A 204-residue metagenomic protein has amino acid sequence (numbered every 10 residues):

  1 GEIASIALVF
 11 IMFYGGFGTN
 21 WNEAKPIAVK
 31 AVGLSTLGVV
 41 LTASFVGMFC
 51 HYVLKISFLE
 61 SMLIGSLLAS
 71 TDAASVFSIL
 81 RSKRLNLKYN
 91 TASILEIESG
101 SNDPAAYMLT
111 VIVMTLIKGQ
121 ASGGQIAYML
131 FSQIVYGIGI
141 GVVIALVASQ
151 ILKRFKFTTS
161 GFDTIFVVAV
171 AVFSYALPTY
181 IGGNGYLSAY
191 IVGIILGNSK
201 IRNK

Functional and structural regions predicted by a protein language model:
G1-K204: Transmembrane helical cores of multi-pass secondary ion antiporters/exchangers
